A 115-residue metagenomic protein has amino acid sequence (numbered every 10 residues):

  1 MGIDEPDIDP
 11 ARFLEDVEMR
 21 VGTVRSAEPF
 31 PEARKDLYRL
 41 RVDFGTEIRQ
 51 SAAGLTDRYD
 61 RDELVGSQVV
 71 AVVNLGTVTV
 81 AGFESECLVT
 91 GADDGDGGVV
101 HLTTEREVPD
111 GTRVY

Functional and structural regions predicted by a protein language model:
M1-Y115: Phosphate-backbone binding interfaces of nucleic-acid-interacting proteins
